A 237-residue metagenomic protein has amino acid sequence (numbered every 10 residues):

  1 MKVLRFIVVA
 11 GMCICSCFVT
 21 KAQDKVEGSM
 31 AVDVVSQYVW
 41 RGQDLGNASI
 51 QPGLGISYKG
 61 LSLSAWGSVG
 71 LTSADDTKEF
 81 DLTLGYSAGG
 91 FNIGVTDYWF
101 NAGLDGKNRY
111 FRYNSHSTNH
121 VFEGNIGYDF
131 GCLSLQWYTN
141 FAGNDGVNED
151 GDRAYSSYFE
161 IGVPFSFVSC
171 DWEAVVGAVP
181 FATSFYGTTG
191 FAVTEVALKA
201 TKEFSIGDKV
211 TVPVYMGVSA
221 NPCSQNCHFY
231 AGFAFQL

Functional and structural regions predicted by a protein language model:
M1-E27: Cleavable N-terminal export/targeting peptides
A22-E27, G94, F165-E173, T201-V214: Short loop/turn motifs that connect adjacent beta-strands in outer-membrane beta-barrel proteins
Q23-S57: Outer-membrane beta-barrel initiation region
V26, G46-I50, D76-F80, G89 (+5 more regions): Residues that define the transmembrane beta-barrel architecture of outer-membrane proteins
M30-Y38, L61-L71, I93-N101, N108 (+3 more regions): Transmembrane beta-strand segments that form the barrel wall of outer-membrane beta-barrel proteins
R112-T183: Detector for outer-membrane/organellar transmembrane beta-barrel domains, recognizing the amphipathic beta-strand
D171-I206, Y215: Outer membrane beta-barrel transmembrane domains
L198, F204, Q225-L237: Outer-membrane beta-barrel "beta-signal"
